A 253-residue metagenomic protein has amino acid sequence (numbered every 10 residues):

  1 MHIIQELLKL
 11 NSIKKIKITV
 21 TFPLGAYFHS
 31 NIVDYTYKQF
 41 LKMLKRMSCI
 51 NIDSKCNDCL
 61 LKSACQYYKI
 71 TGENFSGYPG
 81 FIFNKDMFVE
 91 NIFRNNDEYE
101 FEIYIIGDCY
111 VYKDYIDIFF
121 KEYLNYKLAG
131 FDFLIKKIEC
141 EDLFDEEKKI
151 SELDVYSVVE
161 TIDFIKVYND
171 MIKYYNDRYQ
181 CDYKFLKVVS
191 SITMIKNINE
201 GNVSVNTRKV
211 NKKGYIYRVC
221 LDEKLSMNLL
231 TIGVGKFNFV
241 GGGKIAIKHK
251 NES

Functional and structural regions predicted by a protein language model:
M1-S253: RNA-interacting cores
